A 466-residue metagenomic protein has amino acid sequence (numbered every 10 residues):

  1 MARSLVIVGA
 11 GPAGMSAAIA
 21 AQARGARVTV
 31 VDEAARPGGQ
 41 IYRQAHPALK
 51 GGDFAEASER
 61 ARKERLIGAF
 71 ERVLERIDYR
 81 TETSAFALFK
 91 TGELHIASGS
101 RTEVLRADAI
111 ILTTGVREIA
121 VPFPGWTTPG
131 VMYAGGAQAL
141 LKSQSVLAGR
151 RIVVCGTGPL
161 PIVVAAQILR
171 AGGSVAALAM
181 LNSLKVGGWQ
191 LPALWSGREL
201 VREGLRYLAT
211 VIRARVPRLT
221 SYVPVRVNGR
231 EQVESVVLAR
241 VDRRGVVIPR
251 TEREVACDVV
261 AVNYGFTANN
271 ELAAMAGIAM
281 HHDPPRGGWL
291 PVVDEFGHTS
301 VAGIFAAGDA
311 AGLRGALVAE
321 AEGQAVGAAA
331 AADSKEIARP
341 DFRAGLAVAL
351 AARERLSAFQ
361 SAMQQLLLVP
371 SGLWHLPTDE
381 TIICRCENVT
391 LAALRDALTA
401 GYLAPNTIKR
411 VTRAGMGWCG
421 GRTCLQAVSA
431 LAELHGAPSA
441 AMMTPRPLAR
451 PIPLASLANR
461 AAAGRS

Functional and structural regions predicted by a protein language model:
M1-T412, G417-W418, R422-S466: Residues forming the flavin
